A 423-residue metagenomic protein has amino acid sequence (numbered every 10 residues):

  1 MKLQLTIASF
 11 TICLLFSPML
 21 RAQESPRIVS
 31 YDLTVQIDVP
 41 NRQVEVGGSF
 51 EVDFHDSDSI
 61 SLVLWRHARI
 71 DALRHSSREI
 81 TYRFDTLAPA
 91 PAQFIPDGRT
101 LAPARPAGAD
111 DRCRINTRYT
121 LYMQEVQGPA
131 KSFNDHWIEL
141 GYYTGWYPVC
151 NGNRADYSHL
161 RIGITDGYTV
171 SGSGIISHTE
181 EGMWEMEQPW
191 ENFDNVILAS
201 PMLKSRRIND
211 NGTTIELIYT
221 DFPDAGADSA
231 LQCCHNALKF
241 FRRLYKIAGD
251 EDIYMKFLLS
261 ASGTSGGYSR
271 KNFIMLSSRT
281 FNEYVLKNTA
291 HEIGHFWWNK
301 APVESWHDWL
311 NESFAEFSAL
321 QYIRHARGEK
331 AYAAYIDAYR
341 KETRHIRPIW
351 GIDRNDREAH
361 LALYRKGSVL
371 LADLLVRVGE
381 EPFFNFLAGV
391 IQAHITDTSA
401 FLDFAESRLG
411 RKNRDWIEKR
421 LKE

Functional and structural regions predicted by a protein language model:
M1-S25: Bacterial Sec-dependent N-terminal signal peptides
F16, L20-E45, D71: N-terminal, polar/Ser/Thr-rich
G48, L160, K204-H307: Juxtacatalytic substrate-recognition/specificity segment
S49, D97-G108, R114-M202: Extended, low-hydrophobicity, Ser/Thr/Pro/Gly-biased non-transmembrane segments
S57-A90, A155-V170: Solvent-exposed beta-hairpin/edge-strand motifs
F84-G108, M275-E283, F296: Aromatic/His-enriched, Gly/Pro-containing loop or helix-boundary segments that lie immediately adjacent to catalytic
W306-L370, R377, D415-E423: Acidic/His/Gly-enriched intrinsically disordered linker/tail segments that often contain short helix/coil "MoRF-like"
H360, S368-E423: Amphipathic alpha-helical substructures
